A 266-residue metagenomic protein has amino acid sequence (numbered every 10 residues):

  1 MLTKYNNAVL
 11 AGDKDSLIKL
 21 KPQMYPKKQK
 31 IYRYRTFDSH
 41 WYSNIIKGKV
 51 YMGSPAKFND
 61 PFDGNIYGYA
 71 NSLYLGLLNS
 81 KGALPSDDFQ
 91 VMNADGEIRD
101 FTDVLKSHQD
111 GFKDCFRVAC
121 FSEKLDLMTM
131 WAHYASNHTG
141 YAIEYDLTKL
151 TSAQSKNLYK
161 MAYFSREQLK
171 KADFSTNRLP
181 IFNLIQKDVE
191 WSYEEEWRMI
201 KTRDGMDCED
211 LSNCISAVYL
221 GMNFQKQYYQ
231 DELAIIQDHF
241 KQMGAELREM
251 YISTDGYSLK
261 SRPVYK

Functional and structural regions predicted by a protein language model:
M1-K266: Partner-binding and oligomerization surfaces adjacent to conserved cores of proteins that assemble macromolecular
